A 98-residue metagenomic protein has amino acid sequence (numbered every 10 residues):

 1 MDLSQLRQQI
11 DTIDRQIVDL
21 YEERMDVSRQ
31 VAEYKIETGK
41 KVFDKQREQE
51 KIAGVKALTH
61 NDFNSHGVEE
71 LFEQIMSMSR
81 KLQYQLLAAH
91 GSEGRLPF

Functional and structural regions predicted by a protein language model:
M1-F98: Domain-level signature for soluble enzymes in the chorismate/prephenate branch of the shikimate pathway
